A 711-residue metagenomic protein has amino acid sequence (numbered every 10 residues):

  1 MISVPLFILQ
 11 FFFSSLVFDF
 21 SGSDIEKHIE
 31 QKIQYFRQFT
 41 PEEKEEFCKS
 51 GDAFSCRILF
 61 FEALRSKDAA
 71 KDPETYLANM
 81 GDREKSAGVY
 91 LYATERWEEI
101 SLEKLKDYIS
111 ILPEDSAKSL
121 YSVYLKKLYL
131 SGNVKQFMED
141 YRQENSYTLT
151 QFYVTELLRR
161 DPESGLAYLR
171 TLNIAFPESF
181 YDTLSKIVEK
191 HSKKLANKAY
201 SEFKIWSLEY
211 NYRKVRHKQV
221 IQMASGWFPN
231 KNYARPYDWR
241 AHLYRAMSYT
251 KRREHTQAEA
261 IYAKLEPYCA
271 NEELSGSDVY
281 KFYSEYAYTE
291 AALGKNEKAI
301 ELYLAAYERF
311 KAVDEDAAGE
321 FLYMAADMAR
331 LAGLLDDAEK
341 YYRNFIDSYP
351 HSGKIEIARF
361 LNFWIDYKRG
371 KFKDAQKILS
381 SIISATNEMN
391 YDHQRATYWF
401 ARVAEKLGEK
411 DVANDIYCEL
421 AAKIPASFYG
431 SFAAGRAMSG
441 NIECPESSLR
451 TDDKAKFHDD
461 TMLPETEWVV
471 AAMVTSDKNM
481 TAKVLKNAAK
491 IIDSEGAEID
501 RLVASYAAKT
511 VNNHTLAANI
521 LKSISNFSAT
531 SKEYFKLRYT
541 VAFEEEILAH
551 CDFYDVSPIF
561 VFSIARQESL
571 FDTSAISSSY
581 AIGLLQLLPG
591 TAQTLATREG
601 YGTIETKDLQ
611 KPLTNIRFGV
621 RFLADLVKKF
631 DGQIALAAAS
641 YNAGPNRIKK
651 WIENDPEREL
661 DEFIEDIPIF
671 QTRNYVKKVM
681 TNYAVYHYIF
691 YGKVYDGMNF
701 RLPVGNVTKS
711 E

Functional and structural regions predicted by a protein language model:
F12-E74, A78, D82-T94, E103 (+5 more regions): N-terminal leader/linker segments that initiate helical-solenoid repeat arrays
P41, A70, E98, L102 (+10 more regions): TPR-repeat structural position
F47-S55, L77-A87, Y108-L120, D140-L149 (+10 more regions): Short solvent-exposed coil/turn linkers within tandem alpha-helical repeat scaffolds
C56-L59, V89, L105, Y121 (+10 more regions): TPR repeat positional signature
L59-E62, Y92, Y124, Y153 (+8 more regions): Structural register within alpha-helical repeat arrays
P236, R253, Q257, N271-L274 (+13 more regions): Catalytic glycan-binding domains that act on GlcNAc-containing polysaccharides
